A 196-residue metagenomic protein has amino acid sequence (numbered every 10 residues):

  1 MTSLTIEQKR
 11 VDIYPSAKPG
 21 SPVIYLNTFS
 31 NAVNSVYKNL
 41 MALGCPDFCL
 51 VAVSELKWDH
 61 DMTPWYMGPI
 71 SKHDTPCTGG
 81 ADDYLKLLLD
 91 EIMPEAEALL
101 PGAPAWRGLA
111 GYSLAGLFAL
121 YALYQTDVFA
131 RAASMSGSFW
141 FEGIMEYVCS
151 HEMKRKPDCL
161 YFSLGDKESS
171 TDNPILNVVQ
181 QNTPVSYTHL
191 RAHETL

Functional and structural regions predicted by a protein language model:
M1-P22, F48: A domain-start/cap signature at the N-terminus of enzymes
G20-L99: Serine-hydrolase catalytic machinery in alpha/beta-hydrolase-like enzymes
G111-A115: Gly/Ala-rich beta-loop-alpha elbow adjacent to hydrolase catalytic centers
G116-Q125: Short glycine-enriched nucleophile-adjacent loop and the immediately C-terminal alpha-helix near the catalytic center
L117-F118, E142-E152: Alpha-helical scaffolding within the catalytic cores of extracellular/periplasmic polymer-degrading hydrolases
A133-W140, K167: Active-site nucleophile loop of the alpha/beta-hydrolase fold
D158-G165: Catalytic His-Asp charge-relay segment
H189-L196: Single conserved hydrophobic/aromatic residue that forms the stacking wall/gate of nucleotide- or nucleobase-binding
